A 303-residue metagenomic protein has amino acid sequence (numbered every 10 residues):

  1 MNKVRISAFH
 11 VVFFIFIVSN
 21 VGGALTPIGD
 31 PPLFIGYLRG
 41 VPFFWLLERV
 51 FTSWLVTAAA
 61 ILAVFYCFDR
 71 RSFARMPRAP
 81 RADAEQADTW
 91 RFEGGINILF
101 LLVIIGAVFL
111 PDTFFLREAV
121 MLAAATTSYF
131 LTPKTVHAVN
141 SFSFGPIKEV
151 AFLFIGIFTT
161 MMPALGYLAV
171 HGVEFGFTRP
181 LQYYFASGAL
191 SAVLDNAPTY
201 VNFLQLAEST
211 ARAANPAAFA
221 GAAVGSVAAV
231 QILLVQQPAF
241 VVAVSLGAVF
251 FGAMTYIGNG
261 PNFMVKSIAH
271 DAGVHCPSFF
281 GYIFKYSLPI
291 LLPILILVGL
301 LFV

Functional and structural regions predicted by a protein language model:
M1-I6, H10-V18, I35-F51, M162-M254 (+2 more regions): Membrane-interfacial helix-loop connectors
K3-F9, F13, L25-T26, I35 (+2 more regions): Juxtamembrane and boundary regions of transmembrane helices in multi-pass small-molecule transporters and channels
I15-A24, A82-T89, I98-L99, I147-M161 (+2 more regions): Small-residue-rich segments of transmembrane alpha-helices in multi-pass membrane proteins, especially helix faces
D30-W45, I104-F115, L301-V303: Transmembrane helix-loop junctions at the membrane interface of multipass transporters and ion channels
F43-S53, D88-F92, F109-M121, S141-G145 (+3 more regions): Interfacial loop-to-helix junctions that mark the boundaries of transmembrane helices in multi-pass membrane
A60-P111, E118-M121: Long, contiguous bundles of hydrophobic transmembrane helices that form the permeation core of multi-pass
I61-A82, T126-V136, A151-I157, A164 (+4 more regions): Predominantly late transmembrane helices and immediately cytosolic-facing juxtamembrane segments
L101-A211: Transmembrane helical segments that form the transport core of multi-pass membrane transport proteins
